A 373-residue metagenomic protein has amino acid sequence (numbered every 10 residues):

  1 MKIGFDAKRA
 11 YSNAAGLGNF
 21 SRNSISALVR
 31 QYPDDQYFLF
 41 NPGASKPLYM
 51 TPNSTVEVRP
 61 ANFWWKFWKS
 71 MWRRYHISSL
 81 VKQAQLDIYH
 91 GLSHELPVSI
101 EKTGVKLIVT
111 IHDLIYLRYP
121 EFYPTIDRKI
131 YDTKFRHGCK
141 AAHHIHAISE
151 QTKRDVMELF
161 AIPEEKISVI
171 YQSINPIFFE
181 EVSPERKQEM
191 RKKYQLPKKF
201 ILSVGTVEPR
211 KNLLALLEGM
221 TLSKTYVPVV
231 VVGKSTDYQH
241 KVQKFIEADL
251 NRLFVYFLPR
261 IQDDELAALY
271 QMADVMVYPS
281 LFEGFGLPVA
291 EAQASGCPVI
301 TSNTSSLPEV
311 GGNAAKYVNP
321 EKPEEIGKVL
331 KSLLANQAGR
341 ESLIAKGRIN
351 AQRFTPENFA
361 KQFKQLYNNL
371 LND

Functional and structural regions predicted by a protein language model:
M1-D373: Carbohydrate transferase catalytic cores enriched for Leloir-type hexosyltransferases
